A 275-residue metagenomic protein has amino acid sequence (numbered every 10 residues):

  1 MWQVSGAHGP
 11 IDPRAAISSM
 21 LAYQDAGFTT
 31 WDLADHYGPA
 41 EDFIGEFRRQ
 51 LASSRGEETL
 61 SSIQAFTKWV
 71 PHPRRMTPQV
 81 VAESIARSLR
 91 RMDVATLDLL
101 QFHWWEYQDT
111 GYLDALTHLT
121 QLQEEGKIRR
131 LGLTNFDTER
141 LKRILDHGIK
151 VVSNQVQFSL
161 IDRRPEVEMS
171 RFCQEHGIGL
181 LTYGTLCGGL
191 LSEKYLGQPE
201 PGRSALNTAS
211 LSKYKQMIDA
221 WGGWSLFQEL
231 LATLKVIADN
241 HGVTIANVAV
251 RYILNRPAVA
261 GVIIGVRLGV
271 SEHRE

Functional and structural regions predicted by a protein language model:
M1-I63: N-terminal binding-site loop/beta-alpha segment at the start of enzyme catalytic domains that lines or forms
M1-R14, W69-V80, H103-T110: Active-site mouth loops of central-metabolism enzymes
G9-Y23, M76-D93, D137-R143: Short, acidic/polar
W31, L97, L131: Glycine-centered flexible beta-alpha turn that most often forms the glycine-rich phosphate-binding loop
A34-F43, H72-Q79, E106-T110, S159-R164 (+1 more regions): Acidic-and-aromatic substrate-binding clefts and catalytic sites of carbohydrate-active enzymes
G45-S61, A86-V94, Q123, I144-G148: Acidic (Asp/Glu)-rich catalytic clusters
L89-G111: Active-site groove signature of glycoside hydrolases
W105-E275: Beta/alpha (TIM)-barrel catalytic core signal, keyed to glycine-rich beta->alpha loops juxtaposed to Asp/Glu that bind
